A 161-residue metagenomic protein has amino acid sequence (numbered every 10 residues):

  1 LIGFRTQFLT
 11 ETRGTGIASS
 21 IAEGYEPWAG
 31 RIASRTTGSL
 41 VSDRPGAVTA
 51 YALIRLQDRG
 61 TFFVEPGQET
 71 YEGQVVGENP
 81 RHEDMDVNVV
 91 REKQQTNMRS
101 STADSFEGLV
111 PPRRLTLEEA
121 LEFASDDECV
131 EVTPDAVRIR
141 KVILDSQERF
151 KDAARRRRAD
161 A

Functional and structural regions predicted by a protein language model:
L1-A161: Accessory interaction regions appended to the cores of large information-processing enzymes
